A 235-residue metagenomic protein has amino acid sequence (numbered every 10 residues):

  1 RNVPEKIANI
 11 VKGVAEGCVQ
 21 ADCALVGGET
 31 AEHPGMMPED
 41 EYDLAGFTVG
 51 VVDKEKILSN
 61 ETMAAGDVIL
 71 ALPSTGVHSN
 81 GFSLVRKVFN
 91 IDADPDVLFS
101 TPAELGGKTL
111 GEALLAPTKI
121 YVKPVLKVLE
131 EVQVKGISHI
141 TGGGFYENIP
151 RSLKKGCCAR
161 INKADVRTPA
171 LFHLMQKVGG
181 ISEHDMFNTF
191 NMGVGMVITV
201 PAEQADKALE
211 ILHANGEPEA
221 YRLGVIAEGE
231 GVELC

Functional and structural regions predicted by a protein language model:
R1-S83, V225: Glycine-rich anion-binding loops of enzyme active sites
K6-A21, M37-L44, D92-L98, E104-L115 (+1 more regions): Glycine-/charge-enriched secondary-structure boundary and capping motifs
M63-E112: Acidic, glycine-rich loop-and-beta core segments that form the ion-binding/anion-interacting portion of active sites
